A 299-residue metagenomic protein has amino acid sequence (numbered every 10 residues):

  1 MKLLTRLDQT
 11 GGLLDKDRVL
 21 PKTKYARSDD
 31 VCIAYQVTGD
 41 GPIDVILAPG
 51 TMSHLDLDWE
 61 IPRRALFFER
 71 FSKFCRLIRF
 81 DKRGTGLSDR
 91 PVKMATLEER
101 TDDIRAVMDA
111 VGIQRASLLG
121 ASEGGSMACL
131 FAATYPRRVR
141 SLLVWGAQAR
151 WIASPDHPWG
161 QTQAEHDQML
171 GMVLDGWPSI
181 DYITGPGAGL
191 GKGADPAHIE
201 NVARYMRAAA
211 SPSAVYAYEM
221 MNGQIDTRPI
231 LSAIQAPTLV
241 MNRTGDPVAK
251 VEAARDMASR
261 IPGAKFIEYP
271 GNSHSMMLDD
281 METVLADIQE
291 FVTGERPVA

Functional and structural regions predicted by a protein language model:
Y25-L87: Conserved HGGG/HGGXW glycine-rich cap/lid loop of the alpha/beta-hydrolase fold
E98-A116: Conserved acidic catalytic loop of the alpha/beta-hydrolase fold
G120, G124, A128: Gly/Ala-rich beta-loop-alpha elbow adjacent to hydrolase catalytic centers
C129, A133, V139-V173: Flexible "cap/lid" loop of the alpha/beta hydrolase fold
D175-I225, P229-L231: Conserved alpha/beta-hydrolase catalytic His-Asp/Glu region
I234, V240-N242: Short beta-strand/loop motif that positions the catalytic acidic residue of the alpha/beta-hydrolase fold
P247-A253: Conserved alpha/beta-hydrolase "acid-adjacent" motif
A264-A299: Catalytic active-site module of serine/aspartate enzymes centered on a nucleophile-bearing elbow/loop
